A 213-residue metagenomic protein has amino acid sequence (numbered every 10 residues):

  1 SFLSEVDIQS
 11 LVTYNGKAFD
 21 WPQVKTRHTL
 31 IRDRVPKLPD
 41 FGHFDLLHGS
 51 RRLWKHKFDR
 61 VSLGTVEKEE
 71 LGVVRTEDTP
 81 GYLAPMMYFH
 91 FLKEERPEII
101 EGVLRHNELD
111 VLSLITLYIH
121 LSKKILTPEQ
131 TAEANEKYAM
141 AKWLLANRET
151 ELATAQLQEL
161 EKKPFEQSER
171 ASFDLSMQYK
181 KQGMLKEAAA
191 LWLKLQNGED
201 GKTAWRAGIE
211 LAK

Functional and structural regions predicted by a protein language model:
S10-L11, G16-L109: Metal-dependent phosphoesterase core characteristic of DEDDh/y 3'-5' exonuclease domains
I125, K163-P164, E199-D200: Alpha-helical junction/boundary sensor with strong preference for TPR arrays
